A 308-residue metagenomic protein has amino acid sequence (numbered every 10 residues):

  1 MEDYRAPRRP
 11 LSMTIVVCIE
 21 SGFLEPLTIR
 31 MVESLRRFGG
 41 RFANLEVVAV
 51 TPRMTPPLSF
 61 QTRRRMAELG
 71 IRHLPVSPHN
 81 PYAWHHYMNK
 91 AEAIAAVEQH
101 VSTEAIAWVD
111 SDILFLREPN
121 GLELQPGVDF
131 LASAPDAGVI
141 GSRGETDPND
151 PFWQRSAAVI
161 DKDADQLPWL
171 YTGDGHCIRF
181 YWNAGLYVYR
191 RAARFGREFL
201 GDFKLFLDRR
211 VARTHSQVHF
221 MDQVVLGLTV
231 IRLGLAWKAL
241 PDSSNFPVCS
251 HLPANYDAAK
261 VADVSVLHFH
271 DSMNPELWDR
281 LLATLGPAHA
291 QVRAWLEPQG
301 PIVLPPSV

Functional and structural regions predicted by a protein language model:
M1-V308: Glycosyltransferase catalytic domains, chiefly GT-A lineage
